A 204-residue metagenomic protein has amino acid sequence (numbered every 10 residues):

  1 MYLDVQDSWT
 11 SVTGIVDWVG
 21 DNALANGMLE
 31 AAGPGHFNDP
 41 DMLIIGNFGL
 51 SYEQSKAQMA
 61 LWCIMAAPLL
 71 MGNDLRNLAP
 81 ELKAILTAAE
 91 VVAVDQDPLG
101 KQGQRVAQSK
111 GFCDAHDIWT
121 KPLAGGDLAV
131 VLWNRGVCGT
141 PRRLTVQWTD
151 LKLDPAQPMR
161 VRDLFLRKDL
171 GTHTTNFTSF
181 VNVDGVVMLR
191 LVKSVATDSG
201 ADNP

Functional and structural regions predicted by a protein language model:
M1-D74: Glycan-recognition surfaces
L50-S51, H116-T120, N176-F177: Generic recognition of flexible, low-complexity loop/linker segments
A60-S109: Catalytic cores of secreted or luminal carbohydrate-active enzymes
W62-M65, L70-G72, G111-L153: Carbohydrate-binding surface patches
L69, R76, L99, R135-C138 (+2 more regions): Short, glycine-/Ser/Thr-/acidic-enriched flexible segments
V130, V161, D184: Hydrophobic, well-ordered secondary-structure elements that form the walls of internal hydrophobic environments
T149-L166: Solvent-exposed beta-hairpin/edge-strand motifs
G171-P204: C-terminal beta-strand-rich structural cap/linker in extracellular carbohydrate-active enzymes
